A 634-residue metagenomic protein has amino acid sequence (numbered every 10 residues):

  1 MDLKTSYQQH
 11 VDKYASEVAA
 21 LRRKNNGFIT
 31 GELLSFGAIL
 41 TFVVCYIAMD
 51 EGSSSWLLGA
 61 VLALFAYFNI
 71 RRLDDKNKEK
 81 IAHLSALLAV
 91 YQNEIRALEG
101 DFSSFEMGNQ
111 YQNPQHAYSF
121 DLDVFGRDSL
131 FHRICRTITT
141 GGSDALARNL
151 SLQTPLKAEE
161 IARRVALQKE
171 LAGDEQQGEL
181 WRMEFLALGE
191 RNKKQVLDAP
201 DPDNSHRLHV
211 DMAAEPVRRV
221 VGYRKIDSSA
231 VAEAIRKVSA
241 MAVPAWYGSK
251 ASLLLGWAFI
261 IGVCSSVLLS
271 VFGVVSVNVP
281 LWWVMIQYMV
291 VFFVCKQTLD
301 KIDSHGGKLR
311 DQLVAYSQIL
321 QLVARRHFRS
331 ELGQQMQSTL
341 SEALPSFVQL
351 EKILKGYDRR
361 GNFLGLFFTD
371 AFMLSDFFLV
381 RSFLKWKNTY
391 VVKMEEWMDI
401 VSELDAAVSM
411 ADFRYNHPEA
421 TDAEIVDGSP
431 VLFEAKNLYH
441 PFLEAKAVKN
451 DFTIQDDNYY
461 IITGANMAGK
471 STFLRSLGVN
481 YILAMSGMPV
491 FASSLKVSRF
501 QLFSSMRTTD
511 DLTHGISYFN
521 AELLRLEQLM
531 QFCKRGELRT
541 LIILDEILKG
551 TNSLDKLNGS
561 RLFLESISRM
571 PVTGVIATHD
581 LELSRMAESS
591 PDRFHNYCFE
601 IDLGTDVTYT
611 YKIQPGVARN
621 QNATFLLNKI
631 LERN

Functional and structural regions predicted by a protein language model:
M1-A465, F473-Q501, L524: Alpha-helical coupling/stalk and coiled-coil linker elements that connect catalytic or binding modules and transmit
M410, H417-N634: ATPase nucleotide-binding head domains, primarily ABC-like/P-loop NTPase cores
